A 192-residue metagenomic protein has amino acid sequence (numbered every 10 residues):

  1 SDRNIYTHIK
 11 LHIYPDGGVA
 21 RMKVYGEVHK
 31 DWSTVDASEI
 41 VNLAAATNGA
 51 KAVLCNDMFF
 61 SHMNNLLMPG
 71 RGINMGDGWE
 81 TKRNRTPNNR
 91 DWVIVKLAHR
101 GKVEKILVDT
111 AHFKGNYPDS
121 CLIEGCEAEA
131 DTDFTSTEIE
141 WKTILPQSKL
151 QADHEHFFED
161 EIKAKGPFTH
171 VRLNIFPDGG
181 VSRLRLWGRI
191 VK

Functional and structural regions predicted by a protein language model:
S1-G17, R90-W92, L97-G101, E140-G180: Beta-sandwich interaction modules
H12, Y25, D109, N174 (+1 more regions): Conserved residues at the C-terminal ends of beta-strands
G17, A111-D119: Extended, low-complexity, turn-rich repeat/linker tracts enriched in Gly/Pro/Ser/Thr and Asp/Glu that occur
G17-V28, G179-K192: Edge beta-strands of jelly-roll/beta-sandwich modules across compartments, strongly enriched in secreted/luminal
Y25-A98, K114-N116, T137, A152 (+1 more regions): Disordered, acidic Ser/Thr/Pro-rich linker "stalks" and the adjacent N-terminal cap of the next globular domain
H29, E127-D133: Short loop/turn segments immediately following beta-strands, especially the blade-tip and inter-blade linker loops
N116-E129: Short, surface-exposed beta-strand/strand-loop-strand elements in extracellular ectodomains
